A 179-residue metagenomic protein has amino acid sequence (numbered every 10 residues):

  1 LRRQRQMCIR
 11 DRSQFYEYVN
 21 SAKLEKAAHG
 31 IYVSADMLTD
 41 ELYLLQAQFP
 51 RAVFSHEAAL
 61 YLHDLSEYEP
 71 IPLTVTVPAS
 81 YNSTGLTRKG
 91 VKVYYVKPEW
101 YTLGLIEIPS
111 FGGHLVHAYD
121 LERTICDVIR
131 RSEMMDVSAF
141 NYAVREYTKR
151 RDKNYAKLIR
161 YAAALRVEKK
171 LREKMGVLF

Functional and structural regions predicted by a protein language model:
L1-I9: Single conserved hydrophobic/aromatic residue that forms the stacking wall/gate of nucleotide- or nucleobase-binding
R10-N20: Short amphipathic alpha-helical interaction segments
V19, A27, I31-F179: Nucleic-acid-binding surface
